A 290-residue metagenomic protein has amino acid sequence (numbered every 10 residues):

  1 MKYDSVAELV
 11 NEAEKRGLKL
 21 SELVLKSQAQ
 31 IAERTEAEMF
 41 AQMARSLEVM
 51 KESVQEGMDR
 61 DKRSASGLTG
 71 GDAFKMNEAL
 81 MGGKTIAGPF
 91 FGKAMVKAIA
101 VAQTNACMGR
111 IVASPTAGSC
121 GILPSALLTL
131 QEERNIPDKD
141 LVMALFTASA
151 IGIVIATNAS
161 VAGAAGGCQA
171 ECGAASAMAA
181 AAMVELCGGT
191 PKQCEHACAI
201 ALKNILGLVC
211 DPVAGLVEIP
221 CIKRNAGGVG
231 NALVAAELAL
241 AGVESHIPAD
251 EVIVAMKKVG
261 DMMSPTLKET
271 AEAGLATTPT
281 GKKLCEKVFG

Functional and structural regions predicted by a protein language model:
M1-G109, E133, G242, A249-G290: Generic N-terminal targeting/processing segments that precede catalytic cores or assembly contacts
A37-V49, P89-V96, A106, G121 (+9 more regions): Conserved active-site and cofactor/substrate-binding residues in soluble primary-metabolism enzymes
I86, A113-C120, E132, I136-P137 (+2 more regions): Glycine- and small hydrophobic-enriched segments that form the cores of compact globular domains
G88-N105, D140-A159, N204-P212, I247 (+2 more regions): Acidic-glycine-rich active-site phosphate/pyrophosphate-binding loop
Q103-L128, Q169-A174: Glycine/serine-rich anion-binding loops at beta->alpha junctions that coordinate negatively charged ligand groups
P124-N135, A180-G188: Alpha-helical support elements that line or immediately flank enzyme active sites and cofactor-binding pockets
F146-M178, A182, N204-N231: A structural-propensity feature for long, helix-poor, extended segments
E185-G290: Functionally critical mobile loop/hinge segments
